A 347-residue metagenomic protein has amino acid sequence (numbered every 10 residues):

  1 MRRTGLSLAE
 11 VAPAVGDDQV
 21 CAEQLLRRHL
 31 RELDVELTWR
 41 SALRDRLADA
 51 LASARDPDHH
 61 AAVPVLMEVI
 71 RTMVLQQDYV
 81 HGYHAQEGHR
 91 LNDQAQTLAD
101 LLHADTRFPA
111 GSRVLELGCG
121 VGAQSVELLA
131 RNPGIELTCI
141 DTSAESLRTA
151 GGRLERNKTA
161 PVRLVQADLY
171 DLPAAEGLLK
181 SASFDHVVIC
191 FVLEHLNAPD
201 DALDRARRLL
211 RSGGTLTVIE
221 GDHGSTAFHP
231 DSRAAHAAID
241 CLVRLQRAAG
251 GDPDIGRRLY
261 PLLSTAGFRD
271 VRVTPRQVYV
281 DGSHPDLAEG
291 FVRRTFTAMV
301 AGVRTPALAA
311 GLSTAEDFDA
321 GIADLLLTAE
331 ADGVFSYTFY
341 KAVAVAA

Functional and structural regions predicted by a protein language model:
V15-R71: Short, charged amphipathic alpha-helical surface segments
Q76-Q96: Class I SAM-dependent methyltransferase Rossmann-like catalytic core, especially the SAM/SAH-binding loop
V80, R272-G333: C-terminal helical/coil "lid" or tail adjacent to the Rossmann-like core of SAM-dependent
D93-G111, E127: Conserved alpha-helix/loop element of class I SAM-dependent methyltransferases that forms part of the SAM/SAH-binding
L115, A123-L172: Class I SAM-dependent methyltransferase SAM/SAH-binding core
A174-V187: A short acidic, Gly/Pro-enriched loop at the edge of an enzyme's catalytic core that lines a small-molecule cofactor
D200-T215: A short glycine-rich, Lys/Arg-flanked "PGG" loop and its adjoining helix->strand segment in the class I
T217-P285, R294: Conserved catalytic/acceptor-binding region of the Class I
